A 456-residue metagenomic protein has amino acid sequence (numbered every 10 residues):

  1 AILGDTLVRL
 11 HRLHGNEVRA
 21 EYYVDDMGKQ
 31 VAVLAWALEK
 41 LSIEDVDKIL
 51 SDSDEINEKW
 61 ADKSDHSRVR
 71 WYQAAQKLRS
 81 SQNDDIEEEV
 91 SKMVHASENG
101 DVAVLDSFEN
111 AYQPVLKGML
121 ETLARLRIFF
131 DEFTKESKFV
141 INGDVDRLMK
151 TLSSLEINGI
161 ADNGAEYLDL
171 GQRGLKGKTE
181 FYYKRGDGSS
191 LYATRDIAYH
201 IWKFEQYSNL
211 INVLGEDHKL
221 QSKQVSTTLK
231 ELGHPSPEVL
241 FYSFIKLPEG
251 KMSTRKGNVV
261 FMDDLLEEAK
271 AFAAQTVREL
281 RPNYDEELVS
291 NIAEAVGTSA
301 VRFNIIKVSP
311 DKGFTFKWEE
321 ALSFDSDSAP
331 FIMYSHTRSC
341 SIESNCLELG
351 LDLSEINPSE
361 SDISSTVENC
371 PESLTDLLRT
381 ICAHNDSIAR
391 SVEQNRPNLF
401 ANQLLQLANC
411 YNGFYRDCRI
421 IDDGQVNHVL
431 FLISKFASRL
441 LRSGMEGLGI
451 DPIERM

Functional and structural regions predicted by a protein language model:
A1-M456: Non-catalytic interaction-recognition regions
